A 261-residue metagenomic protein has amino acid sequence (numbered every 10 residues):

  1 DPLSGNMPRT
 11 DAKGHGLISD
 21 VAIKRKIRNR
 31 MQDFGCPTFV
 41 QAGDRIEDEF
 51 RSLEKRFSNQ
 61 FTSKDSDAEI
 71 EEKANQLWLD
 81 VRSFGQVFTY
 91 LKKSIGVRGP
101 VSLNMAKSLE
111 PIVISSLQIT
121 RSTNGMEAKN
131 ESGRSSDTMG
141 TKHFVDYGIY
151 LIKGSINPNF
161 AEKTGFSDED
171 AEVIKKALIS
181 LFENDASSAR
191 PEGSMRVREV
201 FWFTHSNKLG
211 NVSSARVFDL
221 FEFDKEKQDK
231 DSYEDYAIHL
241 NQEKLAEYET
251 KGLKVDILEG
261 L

Functional and structural regions predicted by a protein language model:
D1-L261: RNA-binding basic/glycine-rich loop and surface signature characteristic of RAMP-family CRISPR effectors
